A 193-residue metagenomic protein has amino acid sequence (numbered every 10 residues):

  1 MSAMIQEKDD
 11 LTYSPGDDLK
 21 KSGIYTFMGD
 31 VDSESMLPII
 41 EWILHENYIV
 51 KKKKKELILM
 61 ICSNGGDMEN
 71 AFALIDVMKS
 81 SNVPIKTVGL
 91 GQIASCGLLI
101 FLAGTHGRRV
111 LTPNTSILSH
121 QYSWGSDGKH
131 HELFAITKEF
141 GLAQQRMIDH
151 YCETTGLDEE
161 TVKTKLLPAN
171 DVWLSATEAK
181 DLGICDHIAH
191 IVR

Functional and structural regions predicted by a protein language model:
M1-R193: Terminal-region recognition feature
